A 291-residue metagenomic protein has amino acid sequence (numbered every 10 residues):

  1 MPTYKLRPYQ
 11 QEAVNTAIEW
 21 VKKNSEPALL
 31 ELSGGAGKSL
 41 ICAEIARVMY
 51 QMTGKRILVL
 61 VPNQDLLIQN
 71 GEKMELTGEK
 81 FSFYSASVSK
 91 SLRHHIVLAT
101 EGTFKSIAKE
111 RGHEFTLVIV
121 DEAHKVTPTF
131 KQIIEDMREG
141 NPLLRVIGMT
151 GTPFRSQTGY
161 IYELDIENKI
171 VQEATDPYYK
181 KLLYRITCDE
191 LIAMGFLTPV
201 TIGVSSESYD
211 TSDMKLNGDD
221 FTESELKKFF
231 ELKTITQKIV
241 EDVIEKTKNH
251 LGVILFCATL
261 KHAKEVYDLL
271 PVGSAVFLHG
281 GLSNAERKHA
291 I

Functional and structural regions predicted by a protein language model:
M1-E31: Conserved pre-motif I regulatory segment
N24-I45, F256, L278: Walker A/P-loop
S39-I41, V48-L76, A258-K261: Conserved Walker A/P-loop ATP-binding site and its immediately adjacent core in helicase/helicase-like ATPase domains
I68, S82-L92, I254, K264-V266 (+1 more regions): Conserved helicase ATPase core of P-loop NTP-dependent helicases/translocases
M74-K109: Inter-Walker segment of RecA-like/P-loop motor cores
I96-D136: Conserved RecA-like ASCE ATPase "motif II neighborhood" in helicase/translocase motors
K125-I202: Post-DEXD/H (motif II) to motif III coupling segment of the RecA-like Helicase ATP-binding lobe
K180-I254: Conserved interdomain linker/interface between the two RecA-like ATPase lobes of SF2 helicase motors
